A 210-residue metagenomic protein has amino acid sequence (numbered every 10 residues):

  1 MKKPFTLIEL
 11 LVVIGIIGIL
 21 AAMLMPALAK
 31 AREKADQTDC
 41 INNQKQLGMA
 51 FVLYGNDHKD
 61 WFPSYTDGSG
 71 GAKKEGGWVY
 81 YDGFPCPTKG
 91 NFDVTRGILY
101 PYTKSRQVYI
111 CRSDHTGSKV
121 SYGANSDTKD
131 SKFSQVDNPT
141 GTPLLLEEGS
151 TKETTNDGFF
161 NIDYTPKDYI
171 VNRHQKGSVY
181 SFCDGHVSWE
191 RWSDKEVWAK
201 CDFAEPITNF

Functional and structural regions predicted by a protein language model:
M1-R32: N-terminal single-pass transmembrane signal-anchor helix
P4, A35, D194: Alpha/beta-hydrolase active-site loop signature
M23, R32-N43: Juxtamembrane interface helices immediately C-terminal to a transmembrane segment
T38-F210: Short, well-structured segments within or immediately adjacent to enzyme catalytic domains that line ligand-binding
